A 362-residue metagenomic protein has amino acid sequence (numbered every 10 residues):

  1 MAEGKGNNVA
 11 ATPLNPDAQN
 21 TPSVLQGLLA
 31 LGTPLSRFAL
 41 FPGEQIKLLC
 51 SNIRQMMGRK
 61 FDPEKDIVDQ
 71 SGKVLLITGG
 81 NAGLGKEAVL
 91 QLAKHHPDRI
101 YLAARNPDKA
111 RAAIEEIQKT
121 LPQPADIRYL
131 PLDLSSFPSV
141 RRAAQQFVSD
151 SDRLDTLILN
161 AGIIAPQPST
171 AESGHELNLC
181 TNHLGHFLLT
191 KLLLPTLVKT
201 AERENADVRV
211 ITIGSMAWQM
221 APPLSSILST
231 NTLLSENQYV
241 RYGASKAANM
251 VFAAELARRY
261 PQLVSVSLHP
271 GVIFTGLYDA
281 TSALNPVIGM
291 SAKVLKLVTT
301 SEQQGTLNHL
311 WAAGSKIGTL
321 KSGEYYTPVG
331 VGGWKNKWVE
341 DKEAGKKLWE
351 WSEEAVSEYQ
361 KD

Functional and structural regions predicted by a protein language model:
A2-A11, N15-A18, P22-L25, T33-R37 (+2 more regions): Rossmann-fold NAD(P)H-dependent dehydrogenase/reductase core
L90, K316-D362: C-terminal helix-and-tail extensions that cap enzymatic domains
A104, L134, P138-R141, S169 (+3 more regions): Intrinsic disorder
A113, A143, F252, G305-H309 (+2 more regions): Alpha-helical packing segments of well-folded alpha/beta enzyme cores
V140, S245, A292-G333, E343: C-terminal helical subdomain
P261, S282, G314-I317: Hydrophobic alpha-helix feature that most strongly marks membrane-spanning transmembrane helices and their immediate
D279-A280, N336: Short conserved micro-motifs at the rims of enzyme active sites and ligand-binding pockets
T281-I288: Mobile gating loops/cap/lid regions near enzyme active sites that modulate substrate access
